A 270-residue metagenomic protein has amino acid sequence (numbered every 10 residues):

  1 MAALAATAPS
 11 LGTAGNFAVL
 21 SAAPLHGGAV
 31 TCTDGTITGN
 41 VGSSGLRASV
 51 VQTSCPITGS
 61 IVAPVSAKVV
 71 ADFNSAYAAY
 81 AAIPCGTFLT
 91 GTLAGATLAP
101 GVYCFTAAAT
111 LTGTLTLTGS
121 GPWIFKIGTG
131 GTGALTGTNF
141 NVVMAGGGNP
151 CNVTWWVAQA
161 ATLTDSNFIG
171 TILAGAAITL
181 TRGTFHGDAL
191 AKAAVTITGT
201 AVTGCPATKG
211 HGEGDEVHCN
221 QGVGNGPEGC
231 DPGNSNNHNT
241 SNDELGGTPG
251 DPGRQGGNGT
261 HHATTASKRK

Functional and structural regions predicted by a protein language model:
A2-G214: Solvent-exposed adhesion/ligand-recognition segments of exported proteins
G210-H262: Extracellular calcium-associated, cysteine-rich motifs in secreted modular proteins
T264-A266: Intrinsic disorder/low-complexity segments enriched in small, polar and charged residues
K268-K270: Short, solvent-exposed mixed-charge patches
